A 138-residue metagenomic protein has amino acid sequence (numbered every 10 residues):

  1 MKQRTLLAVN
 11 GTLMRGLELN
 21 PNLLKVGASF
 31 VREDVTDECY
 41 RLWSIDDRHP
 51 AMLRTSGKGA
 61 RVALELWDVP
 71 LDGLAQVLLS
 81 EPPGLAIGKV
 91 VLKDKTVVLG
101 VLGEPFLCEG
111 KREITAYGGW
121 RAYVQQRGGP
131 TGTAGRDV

Functional and structural regions predicted by a protein language model:
K2-V138: Glycine-aromatic micro-motifs
